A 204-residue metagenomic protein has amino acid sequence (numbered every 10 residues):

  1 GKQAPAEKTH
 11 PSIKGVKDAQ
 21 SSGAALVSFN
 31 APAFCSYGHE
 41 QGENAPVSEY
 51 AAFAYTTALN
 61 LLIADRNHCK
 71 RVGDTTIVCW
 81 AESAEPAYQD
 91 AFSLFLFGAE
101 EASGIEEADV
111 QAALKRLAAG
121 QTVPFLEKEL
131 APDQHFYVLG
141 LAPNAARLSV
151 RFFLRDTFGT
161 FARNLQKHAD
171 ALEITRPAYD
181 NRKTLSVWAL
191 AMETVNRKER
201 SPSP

Functional and structural regions predicted by a protein language model:
G1-P204: Extended alpha-helical scaffolding segments
